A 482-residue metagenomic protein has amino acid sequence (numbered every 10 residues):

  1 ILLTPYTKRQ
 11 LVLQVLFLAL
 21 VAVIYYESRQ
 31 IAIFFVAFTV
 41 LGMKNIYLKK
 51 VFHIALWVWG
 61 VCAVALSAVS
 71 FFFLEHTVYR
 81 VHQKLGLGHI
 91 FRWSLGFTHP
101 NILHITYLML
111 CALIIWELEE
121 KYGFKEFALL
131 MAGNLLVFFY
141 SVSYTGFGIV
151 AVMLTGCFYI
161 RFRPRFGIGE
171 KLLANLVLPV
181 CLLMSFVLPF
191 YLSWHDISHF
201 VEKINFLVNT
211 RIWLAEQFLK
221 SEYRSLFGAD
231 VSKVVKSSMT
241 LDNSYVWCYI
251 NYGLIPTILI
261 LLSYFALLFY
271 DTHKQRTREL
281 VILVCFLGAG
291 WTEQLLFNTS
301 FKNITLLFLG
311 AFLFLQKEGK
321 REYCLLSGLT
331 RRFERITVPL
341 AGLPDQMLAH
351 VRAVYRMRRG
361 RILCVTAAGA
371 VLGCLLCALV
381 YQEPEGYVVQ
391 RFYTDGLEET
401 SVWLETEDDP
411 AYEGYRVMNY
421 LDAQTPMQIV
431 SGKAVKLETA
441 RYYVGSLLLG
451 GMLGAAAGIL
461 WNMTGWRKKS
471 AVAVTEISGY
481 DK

Functional and structural regions predicted by a protein language model:
F17-I24, A128-V142, C285-G290: Membrane-interface alpha helices of multi-pass inner-membrane proteins
V21-A63, Y270: Transmembrane alpha-helical segments and their membrane-water interfaces
L56-L74, T98-V142, F147-G156: Alpha-helical transmembrane segments of multi-pass inner-membrane proteins
A63-P100, E202-K203, G386-P426: Membrane-interfacial helix-loop-helix modules of multi-pass inner-membrane proteins that assemble, modify, or transport
R161-E202, Y381, E385: A membrane-periplasm/extracellular boundary helix in multi-pass inner-membrane enzymes that assemble envelope glycans
F206, T210-T240, C248, L254-T257: TM-adjacent membrane-interface loops and short helices in multi-pass inner/ER membrane proteins
L254-L287, A455-T464: Hydrophobic transmembrane alpha-helices and their immediate junctions
L283, L287, N298-L340, G369 (+1 more regions): Transmembrane alpha-helices of multi-pass inner-membrane enzymes
